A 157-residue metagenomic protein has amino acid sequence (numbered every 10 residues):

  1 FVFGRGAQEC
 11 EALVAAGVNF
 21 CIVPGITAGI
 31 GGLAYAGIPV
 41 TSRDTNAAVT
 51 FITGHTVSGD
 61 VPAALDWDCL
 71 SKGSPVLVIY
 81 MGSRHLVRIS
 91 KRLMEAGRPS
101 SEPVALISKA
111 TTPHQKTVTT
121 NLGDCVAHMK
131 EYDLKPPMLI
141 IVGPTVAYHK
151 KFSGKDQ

Functional and structural regions predicted by a protein language model:
F1-T56: Short glycine-cluster motifs
R5-A12, N46-A48, I52-Q157: A contiguous loop/helix-start segment that scaffolds small-molecule binding in enzyme catalytic cores
